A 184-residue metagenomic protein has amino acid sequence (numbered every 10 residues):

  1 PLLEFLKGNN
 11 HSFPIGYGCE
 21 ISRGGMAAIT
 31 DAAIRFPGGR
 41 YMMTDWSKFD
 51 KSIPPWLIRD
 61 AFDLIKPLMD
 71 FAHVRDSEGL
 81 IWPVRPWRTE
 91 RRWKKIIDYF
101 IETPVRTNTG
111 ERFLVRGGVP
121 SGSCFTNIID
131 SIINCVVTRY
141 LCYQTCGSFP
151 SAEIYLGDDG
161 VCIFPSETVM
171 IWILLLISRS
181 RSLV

Functional and structural regions predicted by a protein language model:
P1-V184: Core nucleotidyl-transferase/polymerase catalytic module
